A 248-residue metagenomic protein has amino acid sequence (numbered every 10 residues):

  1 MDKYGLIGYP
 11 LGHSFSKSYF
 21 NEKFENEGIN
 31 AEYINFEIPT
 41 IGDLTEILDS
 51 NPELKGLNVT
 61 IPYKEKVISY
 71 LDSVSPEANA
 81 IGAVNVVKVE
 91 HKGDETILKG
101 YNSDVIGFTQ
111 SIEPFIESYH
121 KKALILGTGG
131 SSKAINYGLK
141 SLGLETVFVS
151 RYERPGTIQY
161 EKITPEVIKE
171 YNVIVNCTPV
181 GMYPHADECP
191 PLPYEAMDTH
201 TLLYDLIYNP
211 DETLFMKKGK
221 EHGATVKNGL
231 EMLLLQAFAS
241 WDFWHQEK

Functional and structural regions predicted by a protein language model:
D2-F115: Phosphate/diphosphate ligand-binding glycine-rich loop within oxidoreductases
G8, N102-V105, I112, I116 (+2 more regions): Glycine-rich adenosine-cofactor-binding loop
I34, L124, V147: Conserved beta-strand positions in the Rossmann-like core of class I SAM-dependent methyltransferases
V59-K66, S131, P179-M182, N209: Short glycine-rich anion-binding loops that position phosphate/pyrophosphate groups of nucleotides and phosphorylated
Q110-S111, T225-K248: Active-site capping/gating segments
S141-Q159: NAD(P)-binding Rossmann-fold cofactor-contacting core
G156-K227: Rossmann-like adenosine-cofactor binding region
